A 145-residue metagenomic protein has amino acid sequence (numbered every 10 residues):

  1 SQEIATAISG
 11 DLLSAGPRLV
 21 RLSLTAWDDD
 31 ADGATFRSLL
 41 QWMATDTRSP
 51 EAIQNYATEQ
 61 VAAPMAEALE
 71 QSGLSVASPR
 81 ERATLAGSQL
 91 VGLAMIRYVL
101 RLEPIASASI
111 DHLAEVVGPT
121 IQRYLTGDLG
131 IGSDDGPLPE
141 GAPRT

Functional and structural regions predicted by a protein language model:
S1-F36: Hydrophobic alpha-helical connector segments
G16-A26, A62-L74: Short amphipathic alpha-helical segments and their helix-coil junctions
S23, F36-M43, A86-L90, A94: Short alpha-helical scaffolding segments that buttress acidic/His motifs in well-ordered protein cores
D28-E59, V99: Amphipathic alpha-helical segments used for helix-helix packing
P50-N55, A68-T120, Y124, D128-P139: Hydrophobic/aromatic-rich alpha-helical bundle segments in the mid-to-C-terminal region
